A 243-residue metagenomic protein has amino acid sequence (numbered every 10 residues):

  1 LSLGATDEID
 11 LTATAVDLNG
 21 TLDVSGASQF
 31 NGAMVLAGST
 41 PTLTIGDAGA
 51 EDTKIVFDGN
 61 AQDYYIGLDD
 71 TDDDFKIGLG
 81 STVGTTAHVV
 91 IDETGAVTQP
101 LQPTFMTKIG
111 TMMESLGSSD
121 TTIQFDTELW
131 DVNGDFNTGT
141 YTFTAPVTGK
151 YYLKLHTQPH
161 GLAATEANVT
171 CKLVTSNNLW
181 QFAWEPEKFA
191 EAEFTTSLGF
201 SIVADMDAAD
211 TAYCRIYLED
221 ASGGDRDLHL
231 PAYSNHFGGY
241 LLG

Functional and structural regions predicted by a protein language model:
L1-T122: Intrinsic low-complexity, repeat-rich intrinsically disordered segments enriched in small/flexible residues
I66, D92-G243: Extracellular jelly-roll beta-sandwich "head" domains, especially the C-terminal globular C1q domain
